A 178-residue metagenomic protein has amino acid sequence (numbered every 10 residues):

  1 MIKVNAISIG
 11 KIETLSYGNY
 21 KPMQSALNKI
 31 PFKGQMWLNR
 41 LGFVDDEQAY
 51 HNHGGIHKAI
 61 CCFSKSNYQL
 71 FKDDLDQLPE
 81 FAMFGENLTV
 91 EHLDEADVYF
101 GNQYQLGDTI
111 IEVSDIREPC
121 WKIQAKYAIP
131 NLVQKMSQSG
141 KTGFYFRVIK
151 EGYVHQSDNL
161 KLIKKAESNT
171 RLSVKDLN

Functional and structural regions predicted by a protein language model:
M1-K122, E167-N178: Electropositive, beta-rich accessory/interaction domains or terminal extensions that provide binding surfaces
E91-D94, R147-E151: A structural micro-motif recognizing beta-strand termini and the immediately following turn/loop segments
F100-K150: Glycine-rich active-site loops that engage anionic ligands at enzyme catalytic sites
N102, G152-N159: Structural motif
D115, N159-L160: Acidic and generally charged, gly/proline-rich low-complexity regions
